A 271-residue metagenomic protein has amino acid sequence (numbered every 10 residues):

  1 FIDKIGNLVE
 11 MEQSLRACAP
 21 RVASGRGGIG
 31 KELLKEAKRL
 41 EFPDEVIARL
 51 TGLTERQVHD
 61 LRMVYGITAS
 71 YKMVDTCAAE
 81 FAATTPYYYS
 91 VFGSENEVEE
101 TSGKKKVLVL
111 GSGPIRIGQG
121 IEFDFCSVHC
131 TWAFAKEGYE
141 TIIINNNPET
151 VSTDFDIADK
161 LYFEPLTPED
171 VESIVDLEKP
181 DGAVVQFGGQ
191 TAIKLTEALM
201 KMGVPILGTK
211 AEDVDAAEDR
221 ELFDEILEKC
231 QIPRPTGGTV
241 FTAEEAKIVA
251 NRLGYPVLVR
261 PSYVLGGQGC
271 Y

Functional and structural regions predicted by a protein language model:
F1-G6: Extended, well-ordered protein cores
V9-V22, I29-E36, F42-L50, T54-D60 (+1 more regions): N-terminal beta-alpha lobe that positions the nucleotide/phosphoryl donor in ATP/NTP-coupled carboxylate activation
